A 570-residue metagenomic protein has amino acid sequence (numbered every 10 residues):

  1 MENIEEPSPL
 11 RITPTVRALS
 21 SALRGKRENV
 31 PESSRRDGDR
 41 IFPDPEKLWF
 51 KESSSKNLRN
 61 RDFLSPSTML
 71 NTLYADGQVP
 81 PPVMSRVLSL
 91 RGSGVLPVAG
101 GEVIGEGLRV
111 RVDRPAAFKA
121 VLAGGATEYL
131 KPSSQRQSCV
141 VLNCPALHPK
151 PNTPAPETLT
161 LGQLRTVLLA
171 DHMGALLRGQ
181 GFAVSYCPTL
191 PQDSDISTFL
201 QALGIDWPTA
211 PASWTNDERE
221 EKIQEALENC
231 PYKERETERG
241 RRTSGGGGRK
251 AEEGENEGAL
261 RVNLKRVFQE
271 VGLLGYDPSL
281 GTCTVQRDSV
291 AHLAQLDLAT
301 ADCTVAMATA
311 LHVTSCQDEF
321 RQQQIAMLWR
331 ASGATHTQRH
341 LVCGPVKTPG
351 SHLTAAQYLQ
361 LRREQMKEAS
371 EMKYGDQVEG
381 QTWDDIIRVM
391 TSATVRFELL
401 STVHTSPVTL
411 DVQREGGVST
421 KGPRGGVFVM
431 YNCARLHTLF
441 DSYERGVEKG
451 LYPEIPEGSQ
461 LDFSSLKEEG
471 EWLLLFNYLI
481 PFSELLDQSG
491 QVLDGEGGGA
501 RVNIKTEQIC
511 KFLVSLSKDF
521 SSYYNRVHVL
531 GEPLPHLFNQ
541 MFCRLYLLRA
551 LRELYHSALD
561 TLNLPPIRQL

Functional and structural regions predicted by a protein language model:
E2-L570: Non-catalytic interaction-recognition regions
